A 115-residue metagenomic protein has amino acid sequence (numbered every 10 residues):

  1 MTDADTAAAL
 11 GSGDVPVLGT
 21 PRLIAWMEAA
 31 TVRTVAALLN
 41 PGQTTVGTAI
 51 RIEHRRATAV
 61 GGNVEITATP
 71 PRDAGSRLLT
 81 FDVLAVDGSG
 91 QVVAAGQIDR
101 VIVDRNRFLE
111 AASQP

Functional and structural regions predicted by a protein language model:
M1, E53, D99-V101: Generic structural detector for well-ordered beta-strands
M1-G19, T34: Catalytic strand-loop segment that frames the active site of acyl-thioester-processing enzymes
L18-R22, A59: Residues at secondary-structure transition points
V32-E65, P70: Hydrophobic beta-strand-centered segment that forms part of the acyl-chain substrate-binding groove
A59, T69-P115: HotDog/MaoC-like acyl-thioester-processing domains
